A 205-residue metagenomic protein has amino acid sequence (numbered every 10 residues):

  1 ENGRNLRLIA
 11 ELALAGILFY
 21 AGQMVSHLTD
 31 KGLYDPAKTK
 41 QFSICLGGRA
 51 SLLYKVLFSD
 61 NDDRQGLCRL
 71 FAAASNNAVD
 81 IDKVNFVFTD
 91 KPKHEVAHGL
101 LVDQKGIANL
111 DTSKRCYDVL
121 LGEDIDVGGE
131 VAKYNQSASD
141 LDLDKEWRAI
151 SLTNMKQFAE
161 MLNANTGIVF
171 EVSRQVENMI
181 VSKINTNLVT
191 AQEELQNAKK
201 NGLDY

Functional and structural regions predicted by a protein language model:
E1-Y205: Helical "lid/coupling" subdomains associated with nucleotide-phosphate turnover
